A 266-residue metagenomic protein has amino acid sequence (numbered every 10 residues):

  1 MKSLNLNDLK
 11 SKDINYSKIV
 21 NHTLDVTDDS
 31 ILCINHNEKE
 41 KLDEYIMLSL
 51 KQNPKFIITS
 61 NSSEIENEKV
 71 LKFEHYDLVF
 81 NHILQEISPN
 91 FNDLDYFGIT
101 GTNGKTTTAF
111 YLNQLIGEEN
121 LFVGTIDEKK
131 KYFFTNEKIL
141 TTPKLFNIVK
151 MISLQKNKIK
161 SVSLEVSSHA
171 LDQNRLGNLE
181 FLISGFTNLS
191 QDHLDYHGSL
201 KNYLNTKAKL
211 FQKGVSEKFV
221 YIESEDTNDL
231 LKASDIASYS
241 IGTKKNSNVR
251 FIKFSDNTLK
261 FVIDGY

Functional and structural regions predicted by a protein language model:
M1-H82, E86, I252-K253, T258-K260 (+1 more regions): N-terminal leader/targeting and accessory segments in enzymes
S3-L4, T59-N67, K156-K160, D172 (+1 more regions): Acidic, Mg2+-coordinating active-site environments of NTP-dependent enzymes
N15-V20, L32, K51-S60, F122 (+3 more regions): Short, hydrophobic beta-strand segments that form beta-sheet elements in well-ordered domains
S30, S49, I83, F97-I99 (+6 more regions): Residue-level signal for inorganic ion chemistry
L84-K130, F134: Walker A (P-loop) phosphate-binding motif
F134-P143, D192-H197: Flexible beta-alpha connector loops of hexameric P-loop NTPases
K138-S167: Conserved nucleotide-sensing/catalytic segment adjacent to the nucleotide-binding pocket in NTP-handling enzymes
H169-G177: Conserved helix/coil segment N-terminal to the catalytic DExD/H
